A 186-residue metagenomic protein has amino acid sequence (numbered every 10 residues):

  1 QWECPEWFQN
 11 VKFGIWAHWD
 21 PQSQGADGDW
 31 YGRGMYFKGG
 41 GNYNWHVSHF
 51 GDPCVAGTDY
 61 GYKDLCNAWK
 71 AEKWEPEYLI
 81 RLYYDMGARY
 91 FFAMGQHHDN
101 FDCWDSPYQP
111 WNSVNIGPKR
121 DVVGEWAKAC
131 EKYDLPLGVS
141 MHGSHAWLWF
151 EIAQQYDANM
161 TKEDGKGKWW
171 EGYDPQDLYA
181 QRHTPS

Functional and structural regions predicted by a protein language model:
Q1-S186: Mature catalytic domains of secreted/periplasmic carbohydrate-active enzymes
